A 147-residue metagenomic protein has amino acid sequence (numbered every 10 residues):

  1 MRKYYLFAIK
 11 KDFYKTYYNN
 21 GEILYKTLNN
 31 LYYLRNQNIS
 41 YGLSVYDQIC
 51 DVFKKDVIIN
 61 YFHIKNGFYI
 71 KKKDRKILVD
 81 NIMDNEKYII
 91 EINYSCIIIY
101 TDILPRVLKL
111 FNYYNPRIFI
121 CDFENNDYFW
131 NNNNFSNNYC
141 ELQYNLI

Functional and structural regions predicted by a protein language model:
M1-Y94, D102-R117, C121-I147: Acidic (Asp/Glu-rich) sequence patches and key acidic residues that form negatively charged surfaces used
